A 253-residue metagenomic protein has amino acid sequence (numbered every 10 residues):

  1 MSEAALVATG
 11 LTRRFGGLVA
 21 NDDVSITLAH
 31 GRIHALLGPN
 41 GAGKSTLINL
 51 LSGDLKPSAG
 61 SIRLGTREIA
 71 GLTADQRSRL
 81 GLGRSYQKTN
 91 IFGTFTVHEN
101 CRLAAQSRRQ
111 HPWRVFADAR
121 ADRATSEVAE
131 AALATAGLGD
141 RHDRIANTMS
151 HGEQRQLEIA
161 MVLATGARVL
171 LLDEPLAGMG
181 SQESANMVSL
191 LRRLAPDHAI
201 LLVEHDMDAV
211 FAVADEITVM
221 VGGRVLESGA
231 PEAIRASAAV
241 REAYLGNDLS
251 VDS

Functional and structural regions predicted by a protein language model:
S2-S253: Glycine-rich phosphate-binding loops of nucleotide-dependent enzymes
